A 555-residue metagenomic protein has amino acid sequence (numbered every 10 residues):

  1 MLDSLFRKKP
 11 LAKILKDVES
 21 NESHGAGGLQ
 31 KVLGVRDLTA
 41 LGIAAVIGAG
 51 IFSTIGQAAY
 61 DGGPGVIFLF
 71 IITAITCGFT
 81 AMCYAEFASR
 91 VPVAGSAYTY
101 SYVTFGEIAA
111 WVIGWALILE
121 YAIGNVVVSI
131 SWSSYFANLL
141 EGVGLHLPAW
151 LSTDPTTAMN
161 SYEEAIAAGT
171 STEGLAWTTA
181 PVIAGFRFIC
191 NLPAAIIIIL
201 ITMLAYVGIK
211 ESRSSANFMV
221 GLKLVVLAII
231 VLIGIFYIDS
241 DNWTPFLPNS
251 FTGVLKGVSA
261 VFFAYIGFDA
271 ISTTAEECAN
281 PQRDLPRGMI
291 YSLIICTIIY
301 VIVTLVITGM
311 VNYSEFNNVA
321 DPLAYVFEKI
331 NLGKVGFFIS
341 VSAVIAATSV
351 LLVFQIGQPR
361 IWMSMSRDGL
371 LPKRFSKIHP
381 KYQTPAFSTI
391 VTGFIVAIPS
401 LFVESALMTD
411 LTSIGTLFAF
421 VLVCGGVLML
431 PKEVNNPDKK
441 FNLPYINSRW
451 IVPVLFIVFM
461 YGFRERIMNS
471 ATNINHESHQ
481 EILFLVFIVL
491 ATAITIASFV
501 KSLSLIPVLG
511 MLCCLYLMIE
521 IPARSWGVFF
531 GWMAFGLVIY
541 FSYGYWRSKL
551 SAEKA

Functional and structural regions predicted by a protein language model:
M1-G56, D61-P64, I71, C77-M82 (+2 more regions): Membrane-interface "cap" regions at the ends of multi-pass membrane proteins
R7, I14, E19-Q30, V66-I67 (+5 more regions): Helix-loop-helix junctions that connect adjacent transmembrane segments in multi-pass membrane transporters
L29, S53-E164, A168-W177, S292-I298 (+2 more regions): Extracellular loop-to-transmembrane helix junctions
Q30, V35, A195, A279-R283 (+6 more regions): Loop-to-transmembrane helix boundary motifs in multi-pass membrane proteins
V32-G42, G106-L119, A194-I197, P248-V261 (+3 more regions): Select transmembrane alpha-helical segments in multipass membrane proteins
F52, V93, A116-S134, A260 (+5 more regions): Membrane-helix boundary/coupling elements in multi-pass transport proteins
T99-S101, G106, N138-S152, T156 (+2 more regions): TM-loop-TM module centered on a large, flexible mid-protein loop between adjacent transmembrane helices in multi-pass
F186-I189, F375-T384, V423-W526: C-terminal membrane-solvent junction of multi-pass transporters and transport-like membrane proteins
